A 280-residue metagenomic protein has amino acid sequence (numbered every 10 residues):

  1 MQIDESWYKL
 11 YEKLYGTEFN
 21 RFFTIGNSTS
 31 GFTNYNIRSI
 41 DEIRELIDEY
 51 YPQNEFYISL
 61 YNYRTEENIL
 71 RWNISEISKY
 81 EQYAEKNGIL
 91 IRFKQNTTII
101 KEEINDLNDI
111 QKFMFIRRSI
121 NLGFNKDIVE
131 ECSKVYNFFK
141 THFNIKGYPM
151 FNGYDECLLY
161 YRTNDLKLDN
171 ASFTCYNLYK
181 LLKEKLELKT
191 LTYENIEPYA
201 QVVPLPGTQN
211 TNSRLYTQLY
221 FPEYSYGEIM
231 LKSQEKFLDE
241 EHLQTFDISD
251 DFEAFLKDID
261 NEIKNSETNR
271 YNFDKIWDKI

Functional and structural regions predicted by a protein language model:
M1-K126, Y199-L219, Y224-L231, F252-I280: DNA replication initiation on ssDNA origins
T24-G26, G147-Y154, Y193-P198: Short beta-strand
E76-I77, I145-K146, K189-L191: Eukaryotic intrinsically disordered and solvent-exposed regulatory patches
A84-I91, K146-A171, V202-T208: Histidine-centered divalent-metal-coordination microenvironment in nucleic-acid enzymes
S119-F139: A short, contiguous, amphipathic alpha-helix enriched in charged residues
N137-P149: Active-site palm subdomain of RNA-directed nucleic acid polymerases
K167-L188: Acidic, His- and aromatic-enriched active-site or binding-groove loops in soluble protein domains that engage sugars
K236-D251, D260: Polybasic, proline/glycine-rich intrinsically disordered low-complexity segments
